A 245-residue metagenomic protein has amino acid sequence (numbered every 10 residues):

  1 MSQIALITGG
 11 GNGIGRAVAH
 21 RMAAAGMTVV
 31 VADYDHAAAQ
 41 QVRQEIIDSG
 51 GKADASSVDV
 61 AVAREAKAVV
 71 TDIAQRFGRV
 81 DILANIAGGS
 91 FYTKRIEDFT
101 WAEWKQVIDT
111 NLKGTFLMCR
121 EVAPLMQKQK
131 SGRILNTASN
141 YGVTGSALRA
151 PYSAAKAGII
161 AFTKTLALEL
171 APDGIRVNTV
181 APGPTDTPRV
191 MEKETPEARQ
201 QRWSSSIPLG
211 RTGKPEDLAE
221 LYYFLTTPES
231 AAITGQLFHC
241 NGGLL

Functional and structural regions predicted by a protein language model:
S2-V30: Canonical Rossmann dinucleotide-binding motif of NAD(H)/NADP(H)-dependent dehydrogenases/reductases, specifically
S90-T93, T144, Y222-Y223, T234-L245: Short C-terminal tail/terminal secondary-structure segment of NAD(P)H-dependent dehydrogenase/reductase domains
K94-I96, T100-I108, R199, W203: Substrate-binding pocket helix/loop in short-chain dehydrogenase/reductase
F116, S131, R211-C240: C-terminal substrate-recognition "lid" of short-chain dehydrogenase/reductases
C119, A155, T163: Active-site helix of classical SDR
P124, L168-P172, A231: Alpha-helical segment proximal to the catalytic Tyr-Lys
S139: Residue(s) in the substrate-gating loop at a strand-loop-helix junction that position the organic substrate next
